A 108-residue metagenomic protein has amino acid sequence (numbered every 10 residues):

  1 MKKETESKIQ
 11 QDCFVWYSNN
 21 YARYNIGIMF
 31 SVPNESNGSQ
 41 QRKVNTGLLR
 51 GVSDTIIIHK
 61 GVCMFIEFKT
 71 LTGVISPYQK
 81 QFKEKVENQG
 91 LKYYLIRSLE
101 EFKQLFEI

Functional and structural regions predicted by a protein language model:
M1-I108: Catalytic phosphate/metal-binding cores of nucleic-acid and nucleotide-processing enzymes, i.e., regions that mediate
